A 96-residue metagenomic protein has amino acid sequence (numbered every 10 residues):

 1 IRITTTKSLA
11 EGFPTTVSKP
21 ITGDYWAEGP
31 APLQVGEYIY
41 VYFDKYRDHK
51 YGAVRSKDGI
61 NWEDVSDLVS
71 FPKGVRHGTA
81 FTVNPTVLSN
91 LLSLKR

Functional and structural regions predicted by a protein language model:
I1-R96: Carbohydrate-active catalytic/glycan-binding domains of CAZyme proteins, especially the secreted or lumenal ectodomains
